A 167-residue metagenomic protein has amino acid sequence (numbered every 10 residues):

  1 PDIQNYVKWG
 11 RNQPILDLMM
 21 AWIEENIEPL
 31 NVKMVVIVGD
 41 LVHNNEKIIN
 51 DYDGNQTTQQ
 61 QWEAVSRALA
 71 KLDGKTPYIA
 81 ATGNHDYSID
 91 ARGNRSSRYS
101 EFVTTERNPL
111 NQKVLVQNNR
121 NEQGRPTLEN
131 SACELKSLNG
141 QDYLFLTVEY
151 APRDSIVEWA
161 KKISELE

Functional and structural regions predicted by a protein language model:
P1-Q56: N-terminal active-site segment of His-dependent metallophosphoesterases
L18-E28, R67-A70, A160-L166: Short amphipathic alpha-helices and their capping/turn segments at secondary-structure boundaries
K47-E158, E165: Extended active-site neighborhood of metal-dependent phosphoesterases/phosphodiesterases
